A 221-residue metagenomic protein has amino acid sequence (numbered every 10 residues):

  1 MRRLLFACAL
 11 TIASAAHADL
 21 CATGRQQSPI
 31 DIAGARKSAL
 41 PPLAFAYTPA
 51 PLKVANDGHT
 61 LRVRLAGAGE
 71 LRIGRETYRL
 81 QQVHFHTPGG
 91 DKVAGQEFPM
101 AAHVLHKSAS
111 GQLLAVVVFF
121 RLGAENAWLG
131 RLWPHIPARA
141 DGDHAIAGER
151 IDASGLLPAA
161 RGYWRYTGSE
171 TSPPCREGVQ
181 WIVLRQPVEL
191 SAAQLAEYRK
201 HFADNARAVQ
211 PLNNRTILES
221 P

Functional and structural regions predicted by a protein language model:
M1-L4, G95: Positively charged n-region of N-terminal signal peptides that target proteins for export
L4-L5, I217: Small/flexible residues
F6-A13: Bacterial N-terminal signal peptides
S14-P99, H103-P221: Extracellular or lumenal secretory-pathway regions
